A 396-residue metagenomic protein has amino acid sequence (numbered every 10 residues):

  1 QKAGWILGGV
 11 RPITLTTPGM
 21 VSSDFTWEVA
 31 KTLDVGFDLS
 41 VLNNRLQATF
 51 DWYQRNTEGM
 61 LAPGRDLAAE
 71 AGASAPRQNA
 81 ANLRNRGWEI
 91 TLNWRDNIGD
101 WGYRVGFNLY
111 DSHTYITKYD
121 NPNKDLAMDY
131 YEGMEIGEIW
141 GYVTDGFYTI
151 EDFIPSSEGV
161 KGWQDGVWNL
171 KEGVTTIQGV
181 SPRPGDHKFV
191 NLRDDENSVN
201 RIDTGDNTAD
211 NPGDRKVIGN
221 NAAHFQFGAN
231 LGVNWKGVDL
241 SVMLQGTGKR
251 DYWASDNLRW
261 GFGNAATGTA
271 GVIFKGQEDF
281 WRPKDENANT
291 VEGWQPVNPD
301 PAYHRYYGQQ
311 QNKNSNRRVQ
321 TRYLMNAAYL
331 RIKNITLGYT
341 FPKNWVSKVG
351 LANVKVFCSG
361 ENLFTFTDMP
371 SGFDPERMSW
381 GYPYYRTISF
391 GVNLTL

Functional and structural regions predicted by a protein language model:
Q1-V143, S315-L396: Extracellular/periplasmic, surface-exposed regions of secreted and cell-surface proteins
L7-T14, L61-D66, V199-A209, Y303-N314: Active-site-adjacent bridging/hinge elements
D38, V160, N230: Short, surface-exposed charged micro-motifs
L42-R45, N97-G99, H224-D256, N344 (+1 more regions): Subset of outer-membrane beta-barrel
N97-G219, Y252, R259-G263, G271-P299 (+1 more regions): Conserved small-residue
A209-D210, K216-G237, S241, V319-K343: Extended amphipathic secondary-structure runs
T247-G350, V354-K355: Extracytoplasmic gating/loop element in the C-terminal half of outer-membrane beta-barrel translocons and assembly
